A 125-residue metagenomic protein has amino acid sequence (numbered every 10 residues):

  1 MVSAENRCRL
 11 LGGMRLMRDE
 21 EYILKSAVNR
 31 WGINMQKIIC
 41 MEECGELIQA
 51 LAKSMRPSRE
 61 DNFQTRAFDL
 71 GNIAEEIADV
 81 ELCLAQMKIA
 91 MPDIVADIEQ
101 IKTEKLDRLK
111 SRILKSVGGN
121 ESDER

Functional and structural regions predicted by a protein language model:
V2-I77, E81-R125: Flexible "arm" and connector segments at domain edges
